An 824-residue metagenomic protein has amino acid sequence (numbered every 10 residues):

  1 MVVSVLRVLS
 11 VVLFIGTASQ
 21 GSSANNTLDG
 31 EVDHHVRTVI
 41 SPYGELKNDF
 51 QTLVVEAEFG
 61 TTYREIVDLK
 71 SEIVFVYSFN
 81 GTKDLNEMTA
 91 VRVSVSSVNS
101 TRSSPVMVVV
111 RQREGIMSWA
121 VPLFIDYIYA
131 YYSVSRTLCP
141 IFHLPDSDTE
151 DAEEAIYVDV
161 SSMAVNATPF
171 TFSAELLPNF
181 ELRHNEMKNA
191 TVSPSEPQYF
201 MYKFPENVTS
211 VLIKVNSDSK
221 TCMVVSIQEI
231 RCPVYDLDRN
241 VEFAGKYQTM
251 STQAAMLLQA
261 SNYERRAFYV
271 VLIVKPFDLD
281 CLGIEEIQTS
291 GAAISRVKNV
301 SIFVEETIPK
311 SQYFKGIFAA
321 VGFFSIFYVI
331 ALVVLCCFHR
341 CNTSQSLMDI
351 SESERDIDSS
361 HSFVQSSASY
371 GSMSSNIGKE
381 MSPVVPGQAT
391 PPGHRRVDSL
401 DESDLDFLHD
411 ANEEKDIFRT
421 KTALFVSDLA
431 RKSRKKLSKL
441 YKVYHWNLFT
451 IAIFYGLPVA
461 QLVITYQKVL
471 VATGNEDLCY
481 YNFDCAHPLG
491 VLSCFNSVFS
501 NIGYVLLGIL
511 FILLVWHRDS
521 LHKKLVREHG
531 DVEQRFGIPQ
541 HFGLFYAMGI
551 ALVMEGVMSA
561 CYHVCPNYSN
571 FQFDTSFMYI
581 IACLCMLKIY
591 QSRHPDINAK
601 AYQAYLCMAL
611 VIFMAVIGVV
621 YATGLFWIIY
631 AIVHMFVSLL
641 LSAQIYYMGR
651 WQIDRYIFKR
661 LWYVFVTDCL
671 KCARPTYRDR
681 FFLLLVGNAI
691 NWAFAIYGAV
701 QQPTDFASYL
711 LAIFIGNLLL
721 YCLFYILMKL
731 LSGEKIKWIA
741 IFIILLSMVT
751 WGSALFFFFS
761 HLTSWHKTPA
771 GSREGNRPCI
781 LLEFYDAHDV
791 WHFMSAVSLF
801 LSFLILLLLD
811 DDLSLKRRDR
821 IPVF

Functional and structural regions predicted by a protein language model:
V3, N25, T38-E65, V74-Y77 (+10 more regions): Long, hydrophobic alpha-helical transmembrane bundles and adjoining juxtamembrane helices/loops of multi-pass integral
V3-G21: Cleavable N-terminal signal peptides of Sec/SRP-targeted secreted and luminal proteins
V12-L13, L123, I141, Y199 (+2 more regions): Intrinsic disorder/low-structure terminal segments
N25-E72, S96-S147, M163-S193, N216-Q259 (+1 more regions): Surface-exposed beta-strand/loop patches in noncatalytic accessory domains and peripheral targeting/linker segments
D68, I73-D84: Generic N-terminal leader segments that precede the first folded domain
K70, D84-M88, T101, D151 (+5 more regions): Short, surface-exposed loop/turn motifs at beta-strand boundaries within globular domains
N86-R92, I141-A167, N207-L212, L258-L279: Noncatalytic modules at the cell exterior or secretory-pathway interfaces, chiefly beta-strand-rich lectin/adhesion
A190, L258-A260, F318, L781-L782: Alpha-helical interaction segments
